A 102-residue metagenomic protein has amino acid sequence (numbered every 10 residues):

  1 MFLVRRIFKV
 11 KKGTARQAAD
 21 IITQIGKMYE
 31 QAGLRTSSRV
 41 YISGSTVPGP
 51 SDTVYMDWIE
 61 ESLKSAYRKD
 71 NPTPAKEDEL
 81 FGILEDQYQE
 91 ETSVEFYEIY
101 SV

Functional and structural regions predicted by a protein language model:
M1-F2, R35: General helical secondary-structure elements
F2-F8, Y55-D57: Active-site-flanking beta-strand signature of metal-NTP-handling nucleotidyl enzymes and homologous cyclase-like
V10-D20: Short, surface-exposed ligand-recognition loops at beta-strand->loop->(often short) alpha-helix junctions that present
K12-T14, S62-K64, Y100: Residues that cap or initiate secondary-structure elements
Q24-R39, P50, W58-E95: An amphipathic, aromatic/His-enriched active-site/gating alpha helix that lines ligand/cofactor pockets
Y41-T46: Short, solvent-exposed loop/turn elements at beta->coil junctions and helix N-caps that rim active or binding pockets
V47-T53: Short, charge-rich, low-complexity interaction segments located in flexible loops at or near secondary-structure
F96-V102: Short, low-order "capping/linker" segments at domain edges
